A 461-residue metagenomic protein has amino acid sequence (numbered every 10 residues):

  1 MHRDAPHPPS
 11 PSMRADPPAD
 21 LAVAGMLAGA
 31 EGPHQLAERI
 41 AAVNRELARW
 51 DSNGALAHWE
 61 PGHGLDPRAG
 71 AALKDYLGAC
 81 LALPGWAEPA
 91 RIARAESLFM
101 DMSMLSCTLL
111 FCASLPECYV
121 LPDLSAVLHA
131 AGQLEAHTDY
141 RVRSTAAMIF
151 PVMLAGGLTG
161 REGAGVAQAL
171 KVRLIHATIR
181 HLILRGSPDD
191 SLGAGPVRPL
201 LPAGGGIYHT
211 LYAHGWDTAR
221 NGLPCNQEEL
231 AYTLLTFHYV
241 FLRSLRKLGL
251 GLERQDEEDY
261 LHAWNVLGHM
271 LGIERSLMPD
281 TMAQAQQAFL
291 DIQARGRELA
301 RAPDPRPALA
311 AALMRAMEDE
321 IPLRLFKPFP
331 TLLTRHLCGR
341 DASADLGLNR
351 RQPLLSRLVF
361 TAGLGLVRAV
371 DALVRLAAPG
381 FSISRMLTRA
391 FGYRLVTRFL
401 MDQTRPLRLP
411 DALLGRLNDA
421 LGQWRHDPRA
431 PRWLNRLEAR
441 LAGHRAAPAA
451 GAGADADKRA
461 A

Functional and structural regions predicted by a protein language model:
M1-A461: Mature, function-bearing regions of proteins
